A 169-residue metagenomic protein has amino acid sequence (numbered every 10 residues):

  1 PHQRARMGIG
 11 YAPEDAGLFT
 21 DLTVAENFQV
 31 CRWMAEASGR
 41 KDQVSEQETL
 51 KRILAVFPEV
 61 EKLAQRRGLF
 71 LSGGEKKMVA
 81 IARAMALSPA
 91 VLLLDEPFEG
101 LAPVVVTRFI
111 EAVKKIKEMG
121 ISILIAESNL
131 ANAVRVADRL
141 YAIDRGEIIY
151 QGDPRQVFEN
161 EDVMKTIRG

Functional and structural regions predicted by a protein language model:
P1-A16, T20, E46-L50, K62-Q65 (+1 more regions): ABC ATPase NBD coupling module
P1-Q3, L22-E48, V56-E59: ABC-type ATPase nucleotide-binding domains, specifically the catalytic core motifs of the NBD
R67-L71, E75: Conserved ABC ATPase signature
I81: Hydrophobic anchor residue at the start of the ABC signature
A84-M85: ABC ATPase C-loop
S88: Conserved catalytic motifs of ABC-family nucleotide-binding domains
L92-E96: Catalytic Walker B motif of ABC-type/P-loop ATPase nucleotide-binding domains
